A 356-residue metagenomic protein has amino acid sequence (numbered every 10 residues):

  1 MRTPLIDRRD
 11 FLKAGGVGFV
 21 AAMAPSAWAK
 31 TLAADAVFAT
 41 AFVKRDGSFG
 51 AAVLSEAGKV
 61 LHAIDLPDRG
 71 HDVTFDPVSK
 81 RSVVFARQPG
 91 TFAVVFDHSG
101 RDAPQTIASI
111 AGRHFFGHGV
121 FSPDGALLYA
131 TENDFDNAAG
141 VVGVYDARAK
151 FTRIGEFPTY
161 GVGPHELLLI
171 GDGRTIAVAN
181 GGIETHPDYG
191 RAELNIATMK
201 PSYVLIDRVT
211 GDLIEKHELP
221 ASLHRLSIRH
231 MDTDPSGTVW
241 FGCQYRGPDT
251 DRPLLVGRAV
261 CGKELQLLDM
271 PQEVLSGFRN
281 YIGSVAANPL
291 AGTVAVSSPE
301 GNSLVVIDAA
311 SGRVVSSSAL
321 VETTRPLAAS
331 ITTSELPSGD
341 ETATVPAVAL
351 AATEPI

Functional and structural regions predicted by a protein language model:
M1-G18: N-terminal secretory signal peptides and thylakoid transit peptides that target proteins across membranes
K59-I64, P104-S109, T152-F157, I214-P220 (+2 more regions): A short beta-strand motif characteristic of beta-propeller blades
L66-F121: Blade-loop segments of beta-propeller domains
R69-T74, H114-V120, V162-L168, R225-H230 (+2 more regions): Repeated scaffold domains used in trafficking and secretory/extracellular systems, primarily beta-propellers
P77-V78, P123-D124, G171-D172, D234-P235 (+2 more regions): Residue-level detector of Asp-centered blade-edge/turn motifs that repeat once per structural unit in beta-propeller
I110-H118, T131-I170: Asp-box/WD-like beta-propeller blade repeats and closely related beta-sheet repeat scaffolds
T131-D134, V178-M199, G242-P253: Short, conserved, GDST-rich strand-edge loop motifs in beta-rich repeat architectures
V142-D146, I196-R208, L254-G262: Beta-propeller blade signature
